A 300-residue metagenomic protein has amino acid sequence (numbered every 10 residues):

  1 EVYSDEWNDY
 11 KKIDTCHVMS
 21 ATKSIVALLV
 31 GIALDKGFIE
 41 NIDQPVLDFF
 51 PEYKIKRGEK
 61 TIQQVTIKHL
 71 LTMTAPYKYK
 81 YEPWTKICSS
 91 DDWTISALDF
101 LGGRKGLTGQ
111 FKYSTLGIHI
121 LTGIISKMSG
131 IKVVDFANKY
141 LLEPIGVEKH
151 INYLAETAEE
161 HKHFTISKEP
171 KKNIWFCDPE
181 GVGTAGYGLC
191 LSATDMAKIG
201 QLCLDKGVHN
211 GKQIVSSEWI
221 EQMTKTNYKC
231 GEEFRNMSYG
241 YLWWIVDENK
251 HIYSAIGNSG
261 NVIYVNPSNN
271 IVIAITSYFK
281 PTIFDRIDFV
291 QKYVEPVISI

Functional and structural regions predicted by a protein language model:
E1-Y10, I263-Y264, N270-A274: A short, well-structured edge-of-sheet supersecondary motif
Y10-V18, T22, L28-Y113: Active-site-proximal loop and beta-strand segments within enzyme catalytic domains
K12-I13, Y77-E156, V182, Y187: Catalytic-site signature segments of enzymes, centered on catalytic residues
M19-F38, L70, F111-L142, D195-K206 (+1 more regions): Alpha-helical scaffold elements that line and support the substrate/ligand-binding pocket of soluble hydrolases
K36-A75, M128-G186: Active-site helix/loop module of the DD-peptidase/beta-lactamase fold, centered on the serine-lysine SxxK catalytic
L154-E159, K172-V215, W219-I220: Flexible, glycine-rich surface segments
K162-G183, T224-V272: Active-site Gly/Thr loop motif
F284-I300: Short, gly/Ser/Thr-rich active-site loops of penicillin-recognizing serine hydrolases
